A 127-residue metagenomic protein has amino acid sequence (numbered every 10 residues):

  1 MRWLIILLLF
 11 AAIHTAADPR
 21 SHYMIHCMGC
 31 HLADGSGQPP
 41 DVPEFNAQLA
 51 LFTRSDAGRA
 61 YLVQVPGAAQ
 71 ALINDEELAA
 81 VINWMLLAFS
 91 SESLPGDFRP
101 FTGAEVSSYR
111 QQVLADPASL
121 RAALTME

Functional and structural regions predicted by a protein language model:
M1-L4: Positively charged n-region of N-terminal signal peptides that target proteins for export
A11-H14: N-terminal signal peptide c-region/cleavage motif recognized by signal peptidases
A16-S36, R54, R59-A60: Sequence/structural segment immediately N-terminal to covalent heme-attachment motifs in c-type and related
H31-D34, L49, V65-A69, M85-F89 (+2 more regions): Sec/Tat-exported extracytoplasmic proteins
S36-A71: Gly/Gly-Pro-rich "capping" loops immediately C-terminal to redox-active cysteine motifs in periplasmic/lumenal
S55, R59, V63, D75-L86 (+2 more regions): An amphipathic alpha-helix signature
E76, L87-E127: Flexible coil segments in periplasmic/lumen-exposed cytochrome c-class electron-transfer proteins
